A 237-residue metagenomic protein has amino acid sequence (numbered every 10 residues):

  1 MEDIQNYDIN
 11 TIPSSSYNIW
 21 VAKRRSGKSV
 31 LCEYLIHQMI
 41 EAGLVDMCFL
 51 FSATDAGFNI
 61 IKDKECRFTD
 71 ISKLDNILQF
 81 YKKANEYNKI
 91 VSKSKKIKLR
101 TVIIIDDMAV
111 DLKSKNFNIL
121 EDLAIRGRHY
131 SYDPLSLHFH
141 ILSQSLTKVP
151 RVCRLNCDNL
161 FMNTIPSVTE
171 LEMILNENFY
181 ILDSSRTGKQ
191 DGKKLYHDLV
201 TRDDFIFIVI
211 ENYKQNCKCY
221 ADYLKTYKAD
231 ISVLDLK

Functional and structural regions predicted by a protein language model:
M1-P13: Pre-Walker A adenine-sensing motif
S16-Q38, A53-A56, S72-G188: Conserved P-loop NTPase motor cores
H37-C48: Post-Walker A helix-loop "phosphate-sensing" segment adjacent to the P-loop in P-loop NTPases
L44, I61-K64, L155-N156: Short, structured coil segments at secondary-structure junctions
D46-A53, R67, F139-S143, V209: Short, hydrophobic beta-strand segments that form beta-sheet elements in well-ordered domains
F49, I60-I61: A domain-level signal for caspase-like cysteine endopeptidase catalytic cores and their zymogen-processing architecture
I61-N76: Active-site regions of enzymes building and remodeling cell-envelope glycoconjugates
R151-K237: Conserved GTP-binding G-domain of TRAFAC-class P-loop NTPases and closely related GTPase folds
